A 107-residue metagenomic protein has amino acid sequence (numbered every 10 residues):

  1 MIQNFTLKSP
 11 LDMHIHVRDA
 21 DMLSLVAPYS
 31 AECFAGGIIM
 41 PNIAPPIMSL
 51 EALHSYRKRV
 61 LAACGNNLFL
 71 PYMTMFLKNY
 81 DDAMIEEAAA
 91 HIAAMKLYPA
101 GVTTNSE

Functional and structural regions predicted by a protein language model:
M1-A31: Replace "His-x-His-based motif
I2-Q3, A83-L97, N105-E107: Histidine/acidic residue-rich metal-binding segments in metalloenzymes
L11-M13, V26-A52, G65-K78, I92-N105: Divalent metal-dependent hydrolysis catalytic cores, especially in the metallo-beta-lactamase
R18, R57-R59: Arginine residue identity/basic-tract feature
A20-Y29, N79-A89: Short, acidic/polar
M48-R57, D82-E86: Metal-dependent catalytic neighborhoods of phosphoester/phosphodiester hydrolases
V60-C64: Conserved hydrophobic residues forming the short capping helix/wall of the S-adenosyl-L-methionine
